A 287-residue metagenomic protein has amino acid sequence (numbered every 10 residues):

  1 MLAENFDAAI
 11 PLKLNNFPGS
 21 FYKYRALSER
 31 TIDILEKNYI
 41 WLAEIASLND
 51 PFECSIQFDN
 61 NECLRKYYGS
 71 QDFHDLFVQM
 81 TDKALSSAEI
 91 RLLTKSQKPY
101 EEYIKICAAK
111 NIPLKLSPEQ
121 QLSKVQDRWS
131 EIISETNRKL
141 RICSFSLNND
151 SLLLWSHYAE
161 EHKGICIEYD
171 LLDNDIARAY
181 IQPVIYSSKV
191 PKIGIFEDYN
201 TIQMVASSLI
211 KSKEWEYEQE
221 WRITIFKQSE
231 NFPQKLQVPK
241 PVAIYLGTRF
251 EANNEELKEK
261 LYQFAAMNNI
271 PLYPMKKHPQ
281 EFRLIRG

Functional and structural regions predicted by a protein language model:
M1-G287: Partner-binding and oligomerization surfaces adjacent to conserved cores of proteins that assemble macromolecular
